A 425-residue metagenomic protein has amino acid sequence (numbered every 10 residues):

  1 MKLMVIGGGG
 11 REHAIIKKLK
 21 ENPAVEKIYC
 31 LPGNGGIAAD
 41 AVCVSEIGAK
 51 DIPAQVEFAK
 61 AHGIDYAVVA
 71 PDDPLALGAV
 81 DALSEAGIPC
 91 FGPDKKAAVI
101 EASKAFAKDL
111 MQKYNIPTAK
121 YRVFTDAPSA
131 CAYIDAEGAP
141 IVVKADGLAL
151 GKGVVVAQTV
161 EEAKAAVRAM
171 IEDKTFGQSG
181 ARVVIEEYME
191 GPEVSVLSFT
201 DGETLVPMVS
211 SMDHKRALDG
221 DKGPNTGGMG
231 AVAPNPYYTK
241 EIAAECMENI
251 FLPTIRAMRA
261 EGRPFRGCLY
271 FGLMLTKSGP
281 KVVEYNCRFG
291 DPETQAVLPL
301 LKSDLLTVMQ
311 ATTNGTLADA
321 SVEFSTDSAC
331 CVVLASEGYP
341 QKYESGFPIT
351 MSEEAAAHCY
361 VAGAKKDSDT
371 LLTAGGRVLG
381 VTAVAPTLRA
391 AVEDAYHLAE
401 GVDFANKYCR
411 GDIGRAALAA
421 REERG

Functional and structural regions predicted by a protein language model:
M1-K95: ATP-binding N-terminal substructure of ATP-dependent carboxylate-amine bond-forming enzymes
M4-V5, E101-R182, M212, P236-L252: Active-site nucleotide/adenylate-binding loops and adjacent lid/helix of ATP-dependent enzymes
E21, G36-A38, F91, K113-N115 (+12 more regions): Solvent-exposed alpha-helices and their adjacent loops that cap or buttress functional pockets in soluble metabolic
V68, A79-T118, R122: Glycine/small-residue-rich loop that forms an oxyanion/phosphate-binding "nest" at active or ligand-binding sites
A157-T294: Internal nucleotide-binding/catalytic subdomain
M247-L269, N286-A356: Active-site "cap" helix and flanking loop/linker of ATP-utilizing ligase/carboxylase catalytic domains
A311-G425: Peripheral (often C-terminal) accessory segments that flank ATP-dependent C-N-forming ligase machineries
